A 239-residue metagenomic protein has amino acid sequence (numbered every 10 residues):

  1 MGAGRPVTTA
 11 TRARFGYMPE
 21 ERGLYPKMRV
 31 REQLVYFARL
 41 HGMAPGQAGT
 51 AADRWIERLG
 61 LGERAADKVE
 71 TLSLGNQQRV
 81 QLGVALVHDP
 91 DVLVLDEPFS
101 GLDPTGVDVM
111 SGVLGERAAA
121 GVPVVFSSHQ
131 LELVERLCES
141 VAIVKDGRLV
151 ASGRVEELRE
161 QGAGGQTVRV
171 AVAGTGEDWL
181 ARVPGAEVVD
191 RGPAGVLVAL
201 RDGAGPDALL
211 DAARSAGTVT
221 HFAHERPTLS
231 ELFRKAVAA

Functional and structural regions predicted by a protein language model:
V35, R39, G46-R64: Conserved ABC ATPase "signature" region
K68-L72: Conserved ABC ATPase signature
L82: Hydrophobic anchor residue at the start of the ABC signature
L93-E97: Catalytic Walker B motif of ABC-type/P-loop ATPase nucleotide-binding domains
M110-L200: ABC transporter nucleotide-binding domain
R201-A239: C-terminal coupling/interaction segments
